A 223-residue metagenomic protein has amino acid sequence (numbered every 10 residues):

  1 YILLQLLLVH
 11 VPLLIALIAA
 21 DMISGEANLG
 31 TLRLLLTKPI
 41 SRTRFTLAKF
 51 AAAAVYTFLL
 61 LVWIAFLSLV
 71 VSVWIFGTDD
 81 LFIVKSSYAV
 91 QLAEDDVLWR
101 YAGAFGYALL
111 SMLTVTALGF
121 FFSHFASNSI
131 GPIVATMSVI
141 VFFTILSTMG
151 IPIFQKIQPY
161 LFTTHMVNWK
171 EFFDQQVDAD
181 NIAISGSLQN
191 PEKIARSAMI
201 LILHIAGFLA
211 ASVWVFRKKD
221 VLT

Functional and structural regions predicted by a protein language model:
Y1-A20, L47-T116, F120, H124 (+3 more regions): Secretory targeting signals
I15-A19, L32, L67, L118 (+3 more regions): Hydrophobic/aromatic residues in alpha-helical transmembrane segments
A16-L36, R42, F50, V221: Transmembrane helix boundary and interhelical loop/hinge segments in multi-pass membrane proteins
R44-L47, F216: Alpha-helix N-cap/helix-start motif at helix boundaries, enriched for small hydrophobics
K49, T136-M137, L201: Residue-level recognition of transmembrane alpha-helices in multi-pass small-molecule transporters/permeases
L69-L81, N128, P152-K156, V213-V221: Transmembrane helix-loop junctions in multipass membrane proteins, especially transporters and channels
F121, F125, M199-T223: Junction motif at the cytosolic side of a transmembrane helix
S129-W169: Transmembrane helix segments
